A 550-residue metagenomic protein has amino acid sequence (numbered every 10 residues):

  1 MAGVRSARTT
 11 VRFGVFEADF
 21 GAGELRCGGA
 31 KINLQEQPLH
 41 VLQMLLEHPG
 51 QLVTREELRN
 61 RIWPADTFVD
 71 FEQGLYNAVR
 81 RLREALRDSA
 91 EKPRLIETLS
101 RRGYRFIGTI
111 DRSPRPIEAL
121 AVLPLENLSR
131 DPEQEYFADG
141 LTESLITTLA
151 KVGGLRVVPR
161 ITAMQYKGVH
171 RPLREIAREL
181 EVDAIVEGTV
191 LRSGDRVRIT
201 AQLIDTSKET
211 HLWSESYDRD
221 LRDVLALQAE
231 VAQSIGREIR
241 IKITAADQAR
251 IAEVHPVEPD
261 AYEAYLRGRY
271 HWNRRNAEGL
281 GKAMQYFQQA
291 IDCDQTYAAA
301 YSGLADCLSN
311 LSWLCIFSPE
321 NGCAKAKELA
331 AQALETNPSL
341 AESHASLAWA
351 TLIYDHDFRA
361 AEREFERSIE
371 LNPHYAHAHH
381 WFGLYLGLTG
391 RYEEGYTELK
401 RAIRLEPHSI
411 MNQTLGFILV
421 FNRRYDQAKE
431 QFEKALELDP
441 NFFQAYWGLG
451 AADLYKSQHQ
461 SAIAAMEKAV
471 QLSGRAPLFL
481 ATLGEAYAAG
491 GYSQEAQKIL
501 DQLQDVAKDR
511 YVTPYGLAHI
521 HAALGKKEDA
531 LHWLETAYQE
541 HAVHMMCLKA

Functional and structural regions predicted by a protein language model:
R5-G14, D19-F20, E24-N33, Q37-V69 (+7 more regions): Acidic, proline/glycine-rich low-complexity intrinsically disordered segments
P38-V41, L82, P514: The N-cap/first-turn positions of alpha helices within or immediately adjacent to helix-turn-helix DNA-binding domains
V79, R83-A90: C-terminal flanking helix
L95-I107: Minor-groove-contacting beta-hairpin "wing" of winged helix-turn-helix DNA-binding domains
L500-H519: Generic long, charged, amphipathic alpha-helical segments
L534-A542: TPR/TPR-like (Sel1-like) alpha-helical repeat modules
C547-A550: Terminal, low-structured helical/coil segments at or just beyond the last alpha-helical repeat
